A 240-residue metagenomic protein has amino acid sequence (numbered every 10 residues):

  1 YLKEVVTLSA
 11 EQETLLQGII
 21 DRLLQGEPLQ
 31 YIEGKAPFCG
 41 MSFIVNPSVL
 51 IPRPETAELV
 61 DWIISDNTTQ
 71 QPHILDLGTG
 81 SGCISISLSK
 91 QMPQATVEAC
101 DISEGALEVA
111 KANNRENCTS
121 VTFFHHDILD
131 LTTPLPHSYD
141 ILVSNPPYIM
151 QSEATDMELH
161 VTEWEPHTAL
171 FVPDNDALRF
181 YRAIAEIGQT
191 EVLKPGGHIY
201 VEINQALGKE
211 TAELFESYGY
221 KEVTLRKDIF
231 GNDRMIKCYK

Functional and structural regions predicted by a protein language model:
Y1-S65: Conserved AdoMet
Q30, I149-S152, A206: Active-site beta-alpha loop architecture of Rossmann-like, nucleotide-cofactor-dependent enzymes
E33, H125-H126, K227: Short loop/edge segments at beta-strand edges and connector loops that shape dinucleotide/nucleotide cofactor-binding
S42, T96, S120-T122, K221-T224: Conserved beta-strand segments of alpha/beta enzyme cores
E55-D156, A183: Conserved SAM/SAH cofactor-binding pocket of Class I
Y148, Y239-K240: C-terminal beta-strand of the catalytic ATP-binding
Y148-F180: Mobile active-site "lid"/loop adjacent to the S-adenosyl-L-methionine
D174-C238: Conserved Class I SAM-dependent methyltransferase catalytic core
